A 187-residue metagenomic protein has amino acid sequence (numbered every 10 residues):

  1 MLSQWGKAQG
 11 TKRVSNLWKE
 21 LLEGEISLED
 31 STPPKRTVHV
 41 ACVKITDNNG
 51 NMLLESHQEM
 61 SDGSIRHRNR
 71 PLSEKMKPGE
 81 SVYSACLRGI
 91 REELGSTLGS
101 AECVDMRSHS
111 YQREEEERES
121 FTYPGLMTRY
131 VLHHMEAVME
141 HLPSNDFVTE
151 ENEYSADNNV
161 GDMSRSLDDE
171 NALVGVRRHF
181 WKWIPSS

Functional and structural regions predicted by a protein language model:
M1-S187: N-terminal leader/linker segments that precede catalytic domains of diphosphate-processing enzymes
